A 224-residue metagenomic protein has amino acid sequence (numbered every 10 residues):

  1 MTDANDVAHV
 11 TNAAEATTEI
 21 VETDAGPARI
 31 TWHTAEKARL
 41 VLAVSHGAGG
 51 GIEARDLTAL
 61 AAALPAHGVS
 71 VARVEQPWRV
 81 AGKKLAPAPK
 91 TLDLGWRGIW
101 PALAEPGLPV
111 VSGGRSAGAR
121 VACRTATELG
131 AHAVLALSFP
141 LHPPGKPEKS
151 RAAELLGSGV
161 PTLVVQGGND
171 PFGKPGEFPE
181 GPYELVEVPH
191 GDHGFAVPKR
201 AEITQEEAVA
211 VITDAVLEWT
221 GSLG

Functional and structural regions predicted by a protein language model:
E19-P109, D192-P198: Serine-hydrolase catalytic machinery in alpha/beta-hydrolase-like enzymes
Q76-P77, A136-P144, G167: Active-site nucleophile loop of the alpha/beta-hydrolase fold
W96, K199-G224: Catalytic active-site module of serine/aspartate enzymes centered on a nucleophile-bearing elbow/loop
G114-A122: Gly/Ala-rich beta-loop-alpha elbow adjacent to hydrolase catalytic centers
V121-T125, G145: Hydrolases whose catalytic domains are alpha/beta-hydrolase-1, hotdog thioesterase, or metallo-beta-lactamase-like
S158-G159, V164-Q166, D170, V188: Short beta-strand/loop motif that positions the catalytic acidic residue of the alpha/beta-hydrolase fold
P171-E177: Conserved alpha/beta-hydrolase "acid-adjacent" motif
